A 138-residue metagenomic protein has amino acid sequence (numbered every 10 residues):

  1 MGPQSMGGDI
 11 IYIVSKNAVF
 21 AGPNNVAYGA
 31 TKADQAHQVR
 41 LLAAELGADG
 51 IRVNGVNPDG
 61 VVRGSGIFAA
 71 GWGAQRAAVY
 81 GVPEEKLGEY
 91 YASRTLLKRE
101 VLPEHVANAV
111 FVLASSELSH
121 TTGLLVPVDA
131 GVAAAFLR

Functional and structural regions predicted by a protein language model:
G2-S5, L46-A48, V61, A114: A short hydrophobic alpha-helix cap/turn motif
S15: Residue(s) in the substrate-gating loop at a strand-loop-helix junction that position the organic substrate next
F20-V26, A48, K98, S116: Active-site loop immediately N-terminal to the catalytic Tyr-X3-Lys motif of short-chain dehydrogenase/reductase
T31: Active-site helix of classical SDR
G47, R52, T121-G123: Short, small/polar-rich loop/turn modules that mediate ligand/substrate recognition or access, typified
A48, V61-R94, L137-R138: A glycine/serine/threonine-rich, flexible loop-to-helix segment that serves as the NAD(P) cofactor-binding "lid"
V82-E84, T95-V106: A conserved structural motif in NAD(P)-dependent oxidoreductases
V110-F111, T122-R138: Short C-terminal tail/terminal secondary-structure segment of NAD(P)H-dependent dehydrogenase/reductase domains
